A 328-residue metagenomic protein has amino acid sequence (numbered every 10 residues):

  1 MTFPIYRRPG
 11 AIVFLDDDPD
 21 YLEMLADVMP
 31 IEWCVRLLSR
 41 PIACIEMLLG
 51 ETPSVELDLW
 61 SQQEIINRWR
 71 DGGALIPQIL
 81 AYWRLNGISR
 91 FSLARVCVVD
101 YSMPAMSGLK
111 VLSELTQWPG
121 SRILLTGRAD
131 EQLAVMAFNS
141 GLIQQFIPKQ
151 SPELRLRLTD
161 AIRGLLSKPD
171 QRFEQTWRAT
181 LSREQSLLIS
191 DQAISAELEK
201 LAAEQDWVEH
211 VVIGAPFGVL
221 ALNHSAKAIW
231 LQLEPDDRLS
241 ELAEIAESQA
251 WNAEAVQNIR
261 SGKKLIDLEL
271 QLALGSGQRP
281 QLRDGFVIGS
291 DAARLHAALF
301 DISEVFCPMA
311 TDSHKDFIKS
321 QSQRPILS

Functional and structural regions predicted by a protein language model:
F3, R7-D20, M24-P30, C34-V55 (+1 more regions): Conserved acidic segment of CheY-like receiver
L37, A105-M106: Residue-level signal for the "D+5" position in two-component response regulator receiver
L37-R95: Acidic, metal-coordinating helix/loop segments flanking the phosphotransfer/catalytic sites of two-component signaling
E51, L156-F173, T180-E184: Receiver (REC) domain switch/output surface
L93-R95, Q117-R122: His-Asp phosphorelay/catalytic-motif detector in bacterial-type signaling
V99-Y101: Active-site residues of response regulator receiver
M106, K110, R128-I147, R178: Alpha4 helix (beta4-alpha4-beta5 surface) of REC/receiver domains from two-component response regulators
W177-S328: C-terminal output/effector regions of signal-responsive regulators
